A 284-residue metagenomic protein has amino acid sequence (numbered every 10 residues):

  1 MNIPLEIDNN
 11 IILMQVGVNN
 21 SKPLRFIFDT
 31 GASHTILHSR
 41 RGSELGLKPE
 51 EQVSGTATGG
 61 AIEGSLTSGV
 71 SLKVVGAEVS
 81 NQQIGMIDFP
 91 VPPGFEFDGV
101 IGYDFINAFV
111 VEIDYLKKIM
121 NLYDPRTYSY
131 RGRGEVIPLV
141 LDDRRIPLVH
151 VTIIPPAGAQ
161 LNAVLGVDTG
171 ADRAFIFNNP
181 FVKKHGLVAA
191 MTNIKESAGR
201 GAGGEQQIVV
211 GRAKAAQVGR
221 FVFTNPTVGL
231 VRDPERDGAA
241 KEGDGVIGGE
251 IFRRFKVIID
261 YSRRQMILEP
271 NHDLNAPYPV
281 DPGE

Functional and structural regions predicted by a protein language model:
M1-E284: Pepsin/retropepsin-fold aspartyl endopeptidases
